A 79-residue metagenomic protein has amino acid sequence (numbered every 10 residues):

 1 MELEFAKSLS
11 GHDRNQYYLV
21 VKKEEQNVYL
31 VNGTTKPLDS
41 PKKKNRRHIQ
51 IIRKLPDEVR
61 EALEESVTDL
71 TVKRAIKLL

Functional and structural regions predicted by a protein language model:
M1-E2, A6-L9, L19-L79: Ferredoxin-like alpha/beta domains used as RNA- or RNAP-binding modules
G11-D13: Short, charged beta-turn/beta-strand-edge "cap" motif at the junction between a beta-strand and an adjacent loop
